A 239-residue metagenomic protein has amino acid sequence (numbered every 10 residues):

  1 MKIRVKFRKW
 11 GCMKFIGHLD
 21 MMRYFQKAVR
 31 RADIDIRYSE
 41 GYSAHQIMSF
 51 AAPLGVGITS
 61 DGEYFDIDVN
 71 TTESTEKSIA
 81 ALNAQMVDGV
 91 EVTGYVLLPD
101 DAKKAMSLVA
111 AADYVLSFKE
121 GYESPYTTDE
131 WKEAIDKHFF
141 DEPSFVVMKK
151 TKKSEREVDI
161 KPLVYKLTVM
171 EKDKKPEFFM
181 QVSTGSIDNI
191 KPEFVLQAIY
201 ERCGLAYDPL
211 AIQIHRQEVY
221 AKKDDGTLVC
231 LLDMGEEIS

Functional and structural regions predicted by a protein language model:
I3-M13, I67, A110-Y126: Terminal, regulation- and interaction-focused segments at domain boundaries
W10-Y38: N-terminal ordered "arm"
F15-L19, T72-K77, P125-D129, S186-I190: Ordered, soluble secondary-structure elements with a strong preference for glycine-centered loop motifs and nearby
R37-V69: Short, charge-patterned binding micro-sites
D61-S117: Ordered, amphipathic secondary-structure segments that act as subunit-interaction surfaces in large macromolecular
S78-M86, T127-F139, V195-L196: Short amphipathic alpha-helices in soluble, non-transmembrane regions that often serve as interface/regulatory elements
A102-Y122, Y220-S239: Short, low-order "capping/linker" segments at domain edges
K137-S239: Core RNA-modification/binding signature centered on pseudouridine synthases
